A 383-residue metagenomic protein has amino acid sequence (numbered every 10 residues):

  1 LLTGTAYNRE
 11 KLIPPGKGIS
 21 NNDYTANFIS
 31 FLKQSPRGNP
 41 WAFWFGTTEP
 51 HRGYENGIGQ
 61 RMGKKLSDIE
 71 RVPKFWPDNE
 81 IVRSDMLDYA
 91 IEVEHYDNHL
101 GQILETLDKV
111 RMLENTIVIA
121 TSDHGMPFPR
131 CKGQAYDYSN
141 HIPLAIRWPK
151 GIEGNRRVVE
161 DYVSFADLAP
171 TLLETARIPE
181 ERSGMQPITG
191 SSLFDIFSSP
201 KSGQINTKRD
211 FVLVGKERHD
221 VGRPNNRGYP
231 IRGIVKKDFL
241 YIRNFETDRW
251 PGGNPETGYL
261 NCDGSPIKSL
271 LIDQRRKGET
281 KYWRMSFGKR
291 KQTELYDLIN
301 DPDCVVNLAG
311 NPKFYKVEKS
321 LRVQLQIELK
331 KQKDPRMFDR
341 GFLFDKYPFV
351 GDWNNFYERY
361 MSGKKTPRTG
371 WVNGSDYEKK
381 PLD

Functional and structural regions predicted by a protein language model:
L1-F43, E49, G53-N56, S191 (+2 more regions): Catalytic-site neighborhoods of secreted/periplasmic enzymes that process anionic sulfate/phosphate groups
R37-F43, M112-V118, R209, K237-F239: Loop/turn elements at helix/coil->beta-strand transitions in domains of secreted/extracellular proteins
E55, G59, T106-S164, G184-T189 (+3 more regions): Histidine-centered active-site microenvironments of extracellular/periplasmic hydrolases and transferases
I58, H141, R276-T293, L298-C304 (+1 more regions): Long, internal low-complexity/basic segments
D68-T116, M126, G151-I152, T175-A176: A long, amphipathic alpha-helix that forms part of the scaffold/cap immediately adjacent to metal-dependent active
R83-V93, I152-V163, A176-M185, R218-P230 (+2 more regions): Active-site rim elements
G101, K150, E160-G203, I299-N300 (+1 more regions): Non-catalytic, well-ordered alpha-helical segments in soluble enzyme domains
I178-E294, K316: C-terminal cap/loop subdomain of S1 sulfatases and analogous C-terminal strand-loop tails that border
